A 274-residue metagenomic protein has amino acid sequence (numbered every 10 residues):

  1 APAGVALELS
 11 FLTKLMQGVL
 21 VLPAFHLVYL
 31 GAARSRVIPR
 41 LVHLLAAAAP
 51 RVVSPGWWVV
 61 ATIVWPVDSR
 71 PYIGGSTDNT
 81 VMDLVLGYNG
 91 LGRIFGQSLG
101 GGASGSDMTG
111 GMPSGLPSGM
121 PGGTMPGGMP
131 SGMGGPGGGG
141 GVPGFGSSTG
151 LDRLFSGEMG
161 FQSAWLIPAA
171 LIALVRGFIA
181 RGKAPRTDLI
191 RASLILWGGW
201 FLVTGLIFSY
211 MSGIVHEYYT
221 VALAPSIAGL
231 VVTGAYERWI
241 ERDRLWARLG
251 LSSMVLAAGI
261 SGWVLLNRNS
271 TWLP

Functional and structural regions predicted by a protein language model:
A1, H26-L30, I227-I240: Transmembrane alpha-helical segments
P2-K14, T204, F208: Membrane-interface alpha helices of multi-pass inner-membrane proteins
V5, L20-A32, A173-V175, A224-I227: Hydrophobic transmembrane alpha-helices of multi-pass, membrane-embedded glycosylation machinery
V19-V52: Perimembrane helix-loop-helix junctions
V21, L44-G146, L151-L154: Aromatic-rich transmembrane-lumenal/periplasmic boundary elements in polytopic membrane proteins
G150, L154-S156, G160-T187: Hydrophobic, aromatic-rich transmembrane alpha-helices and their immediate juxtamembrane boundary segments
Y210, I214-Y236: Hydrophobic/aromatic-rich transmembrane helices and adjacent perimembrane loops
R242-P274: Transmembrane helical bundles and short interhelical boundary loops of multi-pass, membrane-embedded
